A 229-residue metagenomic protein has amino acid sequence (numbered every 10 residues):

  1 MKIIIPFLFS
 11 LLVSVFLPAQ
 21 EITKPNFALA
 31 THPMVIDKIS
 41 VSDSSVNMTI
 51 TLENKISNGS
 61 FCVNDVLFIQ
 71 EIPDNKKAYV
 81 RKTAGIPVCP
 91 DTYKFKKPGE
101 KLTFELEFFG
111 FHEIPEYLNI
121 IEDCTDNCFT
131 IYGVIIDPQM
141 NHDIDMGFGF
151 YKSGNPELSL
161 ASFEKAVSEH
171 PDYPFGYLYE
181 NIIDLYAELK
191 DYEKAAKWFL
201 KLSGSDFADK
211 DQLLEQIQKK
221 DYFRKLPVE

Functional and structural regions predicted by a protein language model:
M1-T23: Bacterial Sec-dependent N-terminal signal peptides
Q20-D43, D74-V88: Low-complexity, acidic Ser/Thr/Pro/Gly-rich terminal tails and inter-domain linkers that flank the onset of structured
S44-K55: Short, well-ordered beta-strand segments enriched in hydrophobic/aromatic residues
F61-T83, C128-G133: Solvent-exposed beta-hairpin/edge-strand motifs
R81-E116, T125: Short, solvent-exposed, Trp/other aromatic-anchored flexible loops in extracytoplasmic proteins
Q139-D172: Alpha-helical segment of the N-proximal tetratricopeptide repeat
G176-L189, A208-E229: TPR/TPR-like alpha-solenoid helical repeat scaffolds
A187-D209: TPR/TPR-like (Sel1-like) alpha-helical repeat modules
